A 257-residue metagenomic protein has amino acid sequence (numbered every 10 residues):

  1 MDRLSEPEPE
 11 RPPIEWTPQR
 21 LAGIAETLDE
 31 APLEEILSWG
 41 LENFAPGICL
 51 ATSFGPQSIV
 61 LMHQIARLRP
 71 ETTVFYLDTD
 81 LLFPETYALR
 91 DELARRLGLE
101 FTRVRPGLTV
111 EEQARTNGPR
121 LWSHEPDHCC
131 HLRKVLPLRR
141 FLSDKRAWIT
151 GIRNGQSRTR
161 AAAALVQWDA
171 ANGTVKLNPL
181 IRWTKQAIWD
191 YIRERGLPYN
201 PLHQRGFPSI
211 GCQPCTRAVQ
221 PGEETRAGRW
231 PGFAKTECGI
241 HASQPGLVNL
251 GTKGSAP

Functional and structural regions predicted by a protein language model:
M1-P257: Nucleotide-activated chemistry modules centered on ATP-dependent adenylation/adenylyltransferase
